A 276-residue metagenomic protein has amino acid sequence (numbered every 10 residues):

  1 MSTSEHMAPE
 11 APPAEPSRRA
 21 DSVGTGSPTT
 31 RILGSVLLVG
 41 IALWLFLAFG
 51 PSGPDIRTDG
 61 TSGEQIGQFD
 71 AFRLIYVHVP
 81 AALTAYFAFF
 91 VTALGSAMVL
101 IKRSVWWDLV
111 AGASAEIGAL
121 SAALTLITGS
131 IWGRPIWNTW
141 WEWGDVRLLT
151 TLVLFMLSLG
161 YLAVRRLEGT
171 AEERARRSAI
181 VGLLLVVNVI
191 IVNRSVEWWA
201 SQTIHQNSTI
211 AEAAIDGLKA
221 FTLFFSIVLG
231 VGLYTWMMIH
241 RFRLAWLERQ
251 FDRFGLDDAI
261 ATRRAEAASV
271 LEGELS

Functional and structural regions predicted by a protein language model:
S2-S276: Polytopic transmembrane helical bundles with strong interfacial aromatic enrichment
